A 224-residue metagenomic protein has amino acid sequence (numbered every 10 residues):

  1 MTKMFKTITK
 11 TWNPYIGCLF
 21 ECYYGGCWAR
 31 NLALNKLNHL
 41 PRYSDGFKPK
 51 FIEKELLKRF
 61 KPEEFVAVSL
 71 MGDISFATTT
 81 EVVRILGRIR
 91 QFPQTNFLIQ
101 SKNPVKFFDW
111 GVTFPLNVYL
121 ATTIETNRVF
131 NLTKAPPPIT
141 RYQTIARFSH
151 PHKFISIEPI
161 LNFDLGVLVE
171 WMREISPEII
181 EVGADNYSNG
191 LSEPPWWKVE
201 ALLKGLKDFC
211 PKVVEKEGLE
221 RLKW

Functional and structural regions predicted by a protein language model:
M1-T2, K6-T7, R42-F51, T123 (+2 more regions): Generic preference for hydrophobic/aromatic residues in regular secondary structure cores
T2-G46: Canonical Radical SAM [4Fe-4S] cluster-binding loop centered on the CxxxCxxC motif and its immediate flanking residues
I16, G26-N31, S69-L70, T122 (+2 more regions): Pocket-edge structural micro-motifs
K50-F209: Conserved AdoMet/S-adenosylmethionine-binding subsite of the radical SAM
S101, P159, P211-W224: Acidic carboxylate-rich catalytic motifs and surrounding loops in phosphoryl-/glycosyl-chemistry enzymes
